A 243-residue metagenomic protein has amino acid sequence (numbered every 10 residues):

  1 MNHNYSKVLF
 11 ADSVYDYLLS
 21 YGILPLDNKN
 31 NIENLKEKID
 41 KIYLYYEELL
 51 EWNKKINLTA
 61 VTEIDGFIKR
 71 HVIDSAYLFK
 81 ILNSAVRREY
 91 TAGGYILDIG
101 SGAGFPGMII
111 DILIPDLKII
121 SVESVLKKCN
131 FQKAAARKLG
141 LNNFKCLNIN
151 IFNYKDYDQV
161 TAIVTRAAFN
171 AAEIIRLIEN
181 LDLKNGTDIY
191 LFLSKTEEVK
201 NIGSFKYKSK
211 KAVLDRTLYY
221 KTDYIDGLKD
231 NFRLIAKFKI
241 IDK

Functional and structural regions predicted by a protein language model:
M1-Y5, S13-T91, F131-F144: Class I SAM-dependent transferase core
L49, I110, F238: Residue-level signal for inorganic ion chemistry
A92-G102: Conserved class I S-adenosyl-L-methionine
A103-D116: Conserved SAM-binding loop of SAM-dependent methyltransferases across substrates and taxa, primarily the Class I
D116-K243: S-adenosylmethionine
